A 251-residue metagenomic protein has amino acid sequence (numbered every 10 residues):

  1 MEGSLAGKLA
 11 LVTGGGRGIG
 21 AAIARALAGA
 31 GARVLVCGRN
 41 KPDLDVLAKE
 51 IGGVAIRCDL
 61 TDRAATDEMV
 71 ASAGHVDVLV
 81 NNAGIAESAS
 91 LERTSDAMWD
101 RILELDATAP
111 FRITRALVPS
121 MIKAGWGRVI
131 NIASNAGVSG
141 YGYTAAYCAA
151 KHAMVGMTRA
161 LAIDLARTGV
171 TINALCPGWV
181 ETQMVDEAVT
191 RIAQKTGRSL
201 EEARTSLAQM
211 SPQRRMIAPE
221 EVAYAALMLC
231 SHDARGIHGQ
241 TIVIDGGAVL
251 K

Functional and structural regions predicted by a protein language model:
L9, G16-R17: Conserved glycine-rich cofactor-binding loop
S90-L91, M98-L103, L207: Substrate-binding pocket helix/loop in short-chain dehydrogenase/reductase
T114, A150, T158: Active-site helix of classical SDR
P119, I163-D164, R235: Alpha-helical segment proximal to the catalytic Tyr-Lys
W126, Q213-I244, V249-L250: C-terminal substrate-recognition "lid" of short-chain dehydrogenase/reductases
S134: Residue(s) in the substrate-gating loop at a strand-loop-helix junction that position the organic substrate next
A166, T171, I237-G239: Short, small/polar-rich loop/turn modules that mediate ligand/substrate recognition or access, typified
